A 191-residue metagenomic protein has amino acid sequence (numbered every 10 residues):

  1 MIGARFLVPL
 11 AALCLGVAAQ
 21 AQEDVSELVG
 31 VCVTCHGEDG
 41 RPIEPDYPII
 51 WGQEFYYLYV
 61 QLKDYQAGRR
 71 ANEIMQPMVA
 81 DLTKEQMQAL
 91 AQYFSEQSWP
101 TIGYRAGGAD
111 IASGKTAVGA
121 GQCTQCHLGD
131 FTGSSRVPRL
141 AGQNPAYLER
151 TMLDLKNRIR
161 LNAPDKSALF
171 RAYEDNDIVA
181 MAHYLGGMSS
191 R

Functional and structural regions predicted by a protein language model:
M1-V8: Bacterial N-terminal signal peptides that target proteins for export
G16-A18: N-terminal signal peptide c-region/cleavage motif recognized by signal peptidases
A21-D39, W51, I102, A106-G129 (+1 more regions): Sequence/structural segment immediately N-terminal to covalent heme-attachment motifs in c-type and related
V25, G40-R70, Q76-D81, K115 (+3 more regions): Gly/Gly-Pro-rich "capping" loops immediately C-terminal to redox-active cysteine motifs in periplasmic/lumenal
H36, Q66, H127, K156 (+1 more regions): Protein kinase-like catalytic domain
Y65, Y93-F94, V118, L155 (+1 more regions): Conserved hydrophobic/aromatic "anchor" residues that stabilize well-ordered secondary structure elements
A80-I102, A146, R171-R191: C-terminal capping alpha-helices of c-type cytochrome domains
